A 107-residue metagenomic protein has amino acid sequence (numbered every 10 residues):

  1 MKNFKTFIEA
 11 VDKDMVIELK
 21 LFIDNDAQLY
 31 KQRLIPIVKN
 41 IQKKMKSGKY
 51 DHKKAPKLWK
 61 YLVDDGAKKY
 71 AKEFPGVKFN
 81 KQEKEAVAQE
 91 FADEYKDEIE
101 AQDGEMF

Functional and structural regions predicted by a protein language model:
K2-F107: Acidic interaction surfaces
